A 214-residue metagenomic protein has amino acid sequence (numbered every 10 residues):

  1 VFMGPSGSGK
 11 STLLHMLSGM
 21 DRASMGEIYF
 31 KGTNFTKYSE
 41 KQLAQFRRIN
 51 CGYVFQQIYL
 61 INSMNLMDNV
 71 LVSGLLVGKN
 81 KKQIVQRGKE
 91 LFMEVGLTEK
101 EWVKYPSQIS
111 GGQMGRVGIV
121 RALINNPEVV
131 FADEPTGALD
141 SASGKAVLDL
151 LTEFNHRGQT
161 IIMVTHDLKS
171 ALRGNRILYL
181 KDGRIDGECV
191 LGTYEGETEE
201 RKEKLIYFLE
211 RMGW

Functional and structural regions predicted by a protein language model:
S18: Helix-to-loop junction immediately C-terminal to a conserved catalytic motif
G26-N34: Conserved ABC transporter NBD signature motif
T33-N34, L71, K82-K100: Conserved ABC ATPase "signature" region
M64-S73: Short coil-to-helix segment of the ABC ATPase nucleotide-binding domain corresponding to the Q-loop/switch region
Y105-I109, Q113-G115: Conserved ABC ATPase signature
N126: Conserved catalytic motifs of ABC-family nucleotide-binding domains
V130-D133: Catalytic Walker B motif of ABC-type/P-loop ATPase nucleotide-binding domains
